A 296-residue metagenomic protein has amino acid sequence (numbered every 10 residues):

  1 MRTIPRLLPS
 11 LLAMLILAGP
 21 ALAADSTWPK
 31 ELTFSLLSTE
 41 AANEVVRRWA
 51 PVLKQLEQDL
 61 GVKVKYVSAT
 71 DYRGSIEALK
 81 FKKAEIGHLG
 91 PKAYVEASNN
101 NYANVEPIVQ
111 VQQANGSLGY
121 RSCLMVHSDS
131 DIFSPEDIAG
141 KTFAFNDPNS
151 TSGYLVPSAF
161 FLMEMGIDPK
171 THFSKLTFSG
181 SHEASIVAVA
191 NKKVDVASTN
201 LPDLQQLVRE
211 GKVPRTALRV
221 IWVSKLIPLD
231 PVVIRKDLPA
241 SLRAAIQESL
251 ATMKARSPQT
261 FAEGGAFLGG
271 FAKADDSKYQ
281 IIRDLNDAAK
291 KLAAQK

Functional and structural regions predicted by a protein language model:
M1-L11: Bacterial N-terminal signal peptides that target proteins for export
P9-G19: Bacterial N-terminal signal peptides
A24-L36, E40-P51, E57, I227-L229 (+1 more regions): An extracytoplasmic/periplasmic, membrane-proximal ligand-sensing/linker region
P29, F34-E57, K92, S117-I186 (+2 more regions): Bilobed "Venus flytrap"/periplasmic-binding protein-like clamshell domains and structurally analogous long
K63-T70, P169-S181, R219-W222: Short beta-strand-to-loop elements that line the ligand-binding cleft of bilobed periplasmic-binding protein-like
R73-G87, N100-Y102, Y120, E136 (+1 more regions): Short helices/loops that flank or line small-molecule/ion binding pockets
P91-Y102, P157-M163, A188-A190, D195-R215: A ligand-binding cleft/hinge motif common to bilobed small-molecule-binding domains
N104-G116, H172-K175, V208-L226: Short beta-strand->loop
